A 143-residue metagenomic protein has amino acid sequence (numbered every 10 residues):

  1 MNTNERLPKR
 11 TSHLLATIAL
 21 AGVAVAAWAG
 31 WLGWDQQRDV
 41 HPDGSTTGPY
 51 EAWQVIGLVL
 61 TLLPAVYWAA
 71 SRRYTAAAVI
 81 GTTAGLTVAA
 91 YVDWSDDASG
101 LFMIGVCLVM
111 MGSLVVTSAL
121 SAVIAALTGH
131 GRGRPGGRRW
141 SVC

Functional and structural regions predicted by a protein language model:
M1-V23, A125, G129, R139-C143: Cytosolic juxtamembrane helix and N-cap/initiation of the first transmembrane helix
L15, A76, I104-L108: Membrane-water interface of alpha-helical transmembrane segments
V23-A27, L62, G85-A89, V116-L120: Alpha-helical transmembrane segments of multipass membrane proteins
A26-I56, T87-M111: Membrane interfacial helix motifs at helix-loop boundaries and amphipathic/re-entrant anchors
A29-W34, V66-A70, Y91-S95, A122-H130: Structural signature of transmembrane alpha-helix termini at the membrane-water interface
W53-T75: Canonical alpha-helical transmembrane segments
T75-T87: Central hydrophobic cores of alpha-helical transmembrane segments in multi-pass integral membrane proteins
A98-V142: Alpha-helical membrane-associated segments of multi-pass integral membrane proteins
